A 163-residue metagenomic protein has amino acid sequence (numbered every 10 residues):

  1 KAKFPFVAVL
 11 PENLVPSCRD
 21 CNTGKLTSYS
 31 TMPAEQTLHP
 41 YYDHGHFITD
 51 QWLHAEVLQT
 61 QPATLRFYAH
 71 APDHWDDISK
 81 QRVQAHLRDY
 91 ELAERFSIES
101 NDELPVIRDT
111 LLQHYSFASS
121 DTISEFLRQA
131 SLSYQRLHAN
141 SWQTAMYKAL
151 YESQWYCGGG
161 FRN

Functional and structural regions predicted by a protein language model:
K1-P16, T27-P33, T37-Y41: Histidine-centered nuclease catalytic patch
D20-C21: Short Cys/His-rich metal-coordination motifs, predominantly Zn2+-binding knuckles/fingers
G24: Catalytic metal-binding/acid-base residues of hydrolase active sites
Y29-P105: Helix-loop elements that line ligand-binding/catalytic pockets
D73-N163: C-terminal, charged low-complexity interaction regions
